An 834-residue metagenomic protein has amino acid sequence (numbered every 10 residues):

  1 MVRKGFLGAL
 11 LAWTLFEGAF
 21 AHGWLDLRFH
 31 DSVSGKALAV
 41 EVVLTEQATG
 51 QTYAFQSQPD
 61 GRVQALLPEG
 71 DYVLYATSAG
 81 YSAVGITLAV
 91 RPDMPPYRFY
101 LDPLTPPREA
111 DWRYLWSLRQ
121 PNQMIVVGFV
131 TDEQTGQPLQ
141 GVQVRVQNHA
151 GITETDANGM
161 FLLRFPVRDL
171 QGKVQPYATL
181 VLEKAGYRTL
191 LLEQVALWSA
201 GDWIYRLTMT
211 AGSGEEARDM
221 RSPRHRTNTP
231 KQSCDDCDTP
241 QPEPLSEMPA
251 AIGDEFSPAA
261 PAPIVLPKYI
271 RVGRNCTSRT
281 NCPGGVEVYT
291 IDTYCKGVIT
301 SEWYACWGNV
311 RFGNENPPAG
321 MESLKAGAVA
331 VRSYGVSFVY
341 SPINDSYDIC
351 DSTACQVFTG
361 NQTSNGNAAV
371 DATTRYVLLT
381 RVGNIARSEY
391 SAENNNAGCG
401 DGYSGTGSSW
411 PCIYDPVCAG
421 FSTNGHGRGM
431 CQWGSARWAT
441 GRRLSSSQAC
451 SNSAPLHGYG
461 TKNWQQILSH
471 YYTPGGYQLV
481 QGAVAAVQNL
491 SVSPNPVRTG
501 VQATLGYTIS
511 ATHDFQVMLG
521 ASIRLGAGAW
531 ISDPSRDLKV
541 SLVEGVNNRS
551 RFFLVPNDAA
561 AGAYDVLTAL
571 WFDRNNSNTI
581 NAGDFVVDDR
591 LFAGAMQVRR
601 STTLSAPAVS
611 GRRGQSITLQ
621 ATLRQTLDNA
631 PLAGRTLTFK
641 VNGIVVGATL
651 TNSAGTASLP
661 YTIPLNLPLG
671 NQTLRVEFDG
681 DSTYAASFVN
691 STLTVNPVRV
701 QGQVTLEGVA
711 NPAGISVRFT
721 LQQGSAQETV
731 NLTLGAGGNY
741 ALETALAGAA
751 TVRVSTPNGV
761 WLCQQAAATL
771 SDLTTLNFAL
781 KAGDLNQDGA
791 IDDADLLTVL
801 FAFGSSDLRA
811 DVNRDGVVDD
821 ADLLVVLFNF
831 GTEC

Functional and structural regions predicted by a protein language model:
L15-W24, M94-I125, Q597-T626, L693-R699: Beta-strand-rich domain onsets/edges
H22, D26-A39, Y114-Q140, T622-L632 (+3 more regions): Structural motif
K36-V42, Q137-V144, P176, F515-I523 (+3 more regions): Short flexible loop/turn segments that cap and initiate beta-strands
V42-V43, Y100-L115, P121, Q140-R145 (+5 more regions): Conserved, single-site charged/polar hotspot
Q47-R62, L66, H149-P166, V646-A654 (+1 more regions): Short, acidic Ser/Thr/Gly-rich low-complexity loop/linker segments typical of extracellular and cell-surface proteins
Y75-L88, L170-Q194, F678-A686, A745 (+1 more regions): A short, solvent-exposed loop/turn motif at the edges and junctions of modular extracellular/periplasmic domains
V497-A503, T512-Q516, L542-N548, A561 (+4 more regions): Solvent-exposed beta-strand/loop surfaces, strongest in extracytoplasmic domains of secreted and cell-surface proteins
L785-S806, D815-C834: Alpha-helical segments with a strong preference for the paired helices of cellulosomal dockerin domains
